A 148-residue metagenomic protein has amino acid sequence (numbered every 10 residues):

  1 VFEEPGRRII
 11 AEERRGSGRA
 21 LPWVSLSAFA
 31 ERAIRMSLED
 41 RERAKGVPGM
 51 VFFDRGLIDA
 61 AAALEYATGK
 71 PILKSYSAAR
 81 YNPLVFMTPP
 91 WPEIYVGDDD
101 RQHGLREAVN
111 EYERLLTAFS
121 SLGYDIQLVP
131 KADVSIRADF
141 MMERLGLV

Functional and structural regions predicted by a protein language model:
V1-L38: Conserved substrate/cofactor phosphate-moiety recognition/catalytic segment in nucleotide-dependent phosphotransferases
P5, D54-L57, K131: Short, well-ordered beta-to-alpha junction loops that form the rim of enzyme active sites and present histidine/acidic
E12-S17, G56-L57, P89-V96: Short, basic/glycine-rich phosphate-binding loops at helix/coil junctions that contact nucleotide phosphates
G18-L26, I58-A63, D100-Q102: Surface-exposed cleft-lining segments at the edges of enzyme active sites
A30-R80, Y95: Glycine-rich phosphate-binding loop used to anchor ATP phosphates in small-molecule kinases, encompassing both
T68-D133: A glycine- and Lys/Arg-enriched "phosphate-lid" helix/loop adjacent to the NTP-binding pocket of small-molecule kinases
I126-P130, V134-V148: Basic, glycine-rich
